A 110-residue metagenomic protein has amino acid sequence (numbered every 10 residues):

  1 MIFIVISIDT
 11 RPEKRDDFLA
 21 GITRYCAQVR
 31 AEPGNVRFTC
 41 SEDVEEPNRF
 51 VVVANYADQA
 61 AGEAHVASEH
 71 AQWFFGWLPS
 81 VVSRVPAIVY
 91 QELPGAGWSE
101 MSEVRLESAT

Functional and structural regions predicted by a protein language model:
M1-I2, D17, P33-N35: Short, flexible segments with low predicted structural confidence
I2-I8, T39-V66, E103: Short, well-ordered beta-strand segments in beta-rich or mixed alpha/beta enzyme and ligand-binding folds
D9-F18: Short, surface-exposed ligand-recognition loops at beta-strand->loop->(often short) alpha-helix junctions that present
E13, E45-P47, A57, E69 (+2 more regions): Short alpha-helical
R24, Q28-V36, N55-Y90: An amphipathic, aromatic/His-enriched active-site/gating alpha helix that lines ligand/cofactor pockets
S41-N48, F75-T110: Glycine-rich beta-strand-turn "strand-cap" elements at beta-sheet edges
